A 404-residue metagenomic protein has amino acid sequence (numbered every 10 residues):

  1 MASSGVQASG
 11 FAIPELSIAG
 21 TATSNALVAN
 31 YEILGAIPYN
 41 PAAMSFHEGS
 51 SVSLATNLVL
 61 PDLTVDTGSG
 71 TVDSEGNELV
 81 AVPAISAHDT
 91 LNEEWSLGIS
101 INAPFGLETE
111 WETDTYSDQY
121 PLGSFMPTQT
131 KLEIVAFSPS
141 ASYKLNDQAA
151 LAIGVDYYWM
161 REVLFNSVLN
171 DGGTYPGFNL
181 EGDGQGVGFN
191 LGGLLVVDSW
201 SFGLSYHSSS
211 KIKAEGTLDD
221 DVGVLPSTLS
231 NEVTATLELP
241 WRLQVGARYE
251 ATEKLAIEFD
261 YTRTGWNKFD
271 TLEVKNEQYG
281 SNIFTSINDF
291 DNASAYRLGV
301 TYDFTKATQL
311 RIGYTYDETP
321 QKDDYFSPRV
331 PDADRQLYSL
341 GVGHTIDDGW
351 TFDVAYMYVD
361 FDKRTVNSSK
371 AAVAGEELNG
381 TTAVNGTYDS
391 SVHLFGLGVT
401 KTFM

Functional and structural regions predicted by a protein language model:
S3-G5: N-terminal signal peptide c-region/cleavage motif recognized by signal peptidases
Q7-S24, G49, T64-V72, L79-M404: Outer-membrane beta-barrel porins/channels
A19-Y39: N-terminal targeting signals for Sec/Tat export/insertion, comprising classic cleavable signal peptides
N25-V28, S51-L60: Short strand-turn segments of transmembrane beta-barrel domains in outer membranes, especially the first one or two
Y31, A42, F46-G49: Residue-level recognition of short, well-ordered coil/turn positions that link secondary-structure elements
Y39-N40, A383: Short structured motifs
A43-M44, L58-D62: Short active-site-proximal "capping" loops at secondary-structure junctions
